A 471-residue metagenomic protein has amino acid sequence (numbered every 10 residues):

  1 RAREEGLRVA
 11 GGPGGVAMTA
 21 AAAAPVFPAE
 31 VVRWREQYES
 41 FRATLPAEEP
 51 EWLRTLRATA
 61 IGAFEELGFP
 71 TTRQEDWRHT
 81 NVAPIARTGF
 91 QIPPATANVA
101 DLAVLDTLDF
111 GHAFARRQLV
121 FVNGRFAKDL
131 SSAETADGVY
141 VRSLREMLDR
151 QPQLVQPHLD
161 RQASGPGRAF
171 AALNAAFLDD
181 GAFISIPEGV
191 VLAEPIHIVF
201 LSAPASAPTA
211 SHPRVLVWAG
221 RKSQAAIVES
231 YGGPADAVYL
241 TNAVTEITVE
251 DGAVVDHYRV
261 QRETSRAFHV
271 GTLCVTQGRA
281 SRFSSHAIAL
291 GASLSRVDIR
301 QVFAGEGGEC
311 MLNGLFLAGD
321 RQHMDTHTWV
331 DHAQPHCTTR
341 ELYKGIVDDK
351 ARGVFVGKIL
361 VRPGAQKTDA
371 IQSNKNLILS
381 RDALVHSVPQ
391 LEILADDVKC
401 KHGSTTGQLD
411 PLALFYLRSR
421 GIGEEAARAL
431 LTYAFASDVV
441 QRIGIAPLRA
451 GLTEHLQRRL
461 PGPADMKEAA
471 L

Functional and structural regions predicted by a protein language model:
R1-A17: Short, Lys/Arg-enriched N-terminal segments with co-localized hydrophobic residues within the first ~10-30 amino acids
R3, V9, A97-A103, E194-L201 (+1 more regions): Short alpha-helical "patches" and their helix-cap loops
G14-A172, L342: N-terminal amphipathic, basic helical "cap/leader" segment at the start of enzyme domains
A21-A23, E134-Y140, L144-I422, A436-L471: Conserved beta-strand/loop scaffold segments within soluble protein domains that form the structured core and edges
